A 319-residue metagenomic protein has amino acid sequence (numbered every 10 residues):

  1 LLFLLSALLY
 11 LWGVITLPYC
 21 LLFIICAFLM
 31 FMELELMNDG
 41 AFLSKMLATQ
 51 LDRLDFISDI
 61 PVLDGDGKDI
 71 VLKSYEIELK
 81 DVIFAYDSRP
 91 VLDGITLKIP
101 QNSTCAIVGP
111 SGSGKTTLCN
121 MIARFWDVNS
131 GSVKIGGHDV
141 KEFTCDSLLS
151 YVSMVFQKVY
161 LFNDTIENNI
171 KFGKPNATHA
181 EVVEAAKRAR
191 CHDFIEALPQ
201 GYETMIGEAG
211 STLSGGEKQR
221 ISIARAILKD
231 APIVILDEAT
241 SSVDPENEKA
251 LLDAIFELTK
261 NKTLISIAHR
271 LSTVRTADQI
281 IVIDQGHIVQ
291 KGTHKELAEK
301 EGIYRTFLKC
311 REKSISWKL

Functional and structural regions predicted by a protein language model:
L1, D39, L43-M46, I83 (+1 more regions): An intracellular "coupling" helix at the cytosolic face of ABC transporter transmembrane type-1 domains
L1-A27: A hydrophobic transmembrane-helix motif
Y19, C26, E33, L43 (+1 more regions): DHp/HisKA histidine-phosphotransfer helix
M30-I57: Cytosolic ends of transmembrane helices, especially the final helix of ABC transmembrane type-1 domains
F56, L63, K171: Conserved E/DxxT/N motif and adjacent residues on the DHp alpha2 helix of HisKA-family sensor histidine kinases
V62-L72: Pre-NBD coupling/linker segments of ABC/ABC-like ATPases
I70-L319: ABC-type nucleotide-binding domain
